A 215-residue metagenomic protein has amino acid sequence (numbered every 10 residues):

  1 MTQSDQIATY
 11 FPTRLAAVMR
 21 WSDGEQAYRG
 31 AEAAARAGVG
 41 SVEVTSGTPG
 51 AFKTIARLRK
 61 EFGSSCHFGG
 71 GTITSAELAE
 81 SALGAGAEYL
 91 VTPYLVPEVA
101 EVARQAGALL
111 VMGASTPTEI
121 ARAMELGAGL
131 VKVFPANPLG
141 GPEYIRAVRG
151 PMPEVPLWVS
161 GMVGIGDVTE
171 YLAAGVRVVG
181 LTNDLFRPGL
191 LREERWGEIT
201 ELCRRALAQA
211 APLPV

Functional and structural regions predicted by a protein language model:
M1-G86, Q105, I165-G166, A173 (+1 more regions): Conserved N-terminal beta1-alpha1 strand-loop-helix module at the mouth
R20-G24, T48, F68-A76, T92-L95 (+3 more regions): Glycine-rich beta-to-alpha transition loops that act as phosphate-gripper elements at the mouths of alpha/beta enzyme
Q26, T54, E77-L78, E98-V99 (+3 more regions): Short acidic active-site motifs
G40, E88, L109, G129 (+1 more regions): Residue-level detector of anion-binding/catalytic polar loops
S41-V44, L90, K132-V133, W158: Short catalytic-loop micro-motif centered on adjacent basic/acidic residues
Y89-V99, K132-G141, G175-R195: Glycine-rich phosphate-binding active-site loops on the catalytic face of alpha/beta enzymes
P93-L139: Histidine/lysine/aspartate-rich catalytic loop segments that bind and position anionic ligands
S160, E170, V178: C-terminal binding/interaction regions
